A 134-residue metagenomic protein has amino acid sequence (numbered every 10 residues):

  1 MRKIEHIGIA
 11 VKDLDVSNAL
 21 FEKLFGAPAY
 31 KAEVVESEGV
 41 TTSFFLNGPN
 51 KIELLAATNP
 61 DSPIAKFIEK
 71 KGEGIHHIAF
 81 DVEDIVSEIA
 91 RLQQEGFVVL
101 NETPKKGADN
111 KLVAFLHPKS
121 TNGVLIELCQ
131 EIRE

Functional and structural regions predicted by a protein language model:
M1-E38, S62: Long, hydrophobic N-terminal alpha-helical segment
I4, F21, F45, I52-L55 (+4 more regions): Short, structured motif recognition centered on aromatic/hydrophobic residues
I4-K12, S43-L46, K66-R91: Vicinal oxygen chelate
S17-L20, E88-L92: Hydrophobic side chains in well-ordered alpha-helices
E33, S43-L46, F80, I89-E134: Vicinal oxygen chelate
G48-I52, N59-D61, I85: Short, charged/polar surface micro-motifs in flexible loops or helix N-caps
D61-S62, G107: Serine-centered coil/turn micro-motif
